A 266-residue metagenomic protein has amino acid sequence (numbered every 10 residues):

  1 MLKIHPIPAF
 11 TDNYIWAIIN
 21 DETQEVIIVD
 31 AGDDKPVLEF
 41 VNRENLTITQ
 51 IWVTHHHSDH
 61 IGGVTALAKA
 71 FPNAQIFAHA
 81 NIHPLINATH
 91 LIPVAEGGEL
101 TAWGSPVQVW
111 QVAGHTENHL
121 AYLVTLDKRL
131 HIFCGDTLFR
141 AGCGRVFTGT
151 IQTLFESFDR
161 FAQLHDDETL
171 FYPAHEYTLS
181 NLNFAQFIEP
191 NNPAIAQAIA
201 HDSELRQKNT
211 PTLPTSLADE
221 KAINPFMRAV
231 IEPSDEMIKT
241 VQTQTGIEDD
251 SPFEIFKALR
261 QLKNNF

Functional and structural regions predicted by a protein language model:
M1-L46, Y122-G135: Conserved beta-strand hairpin/beta-sheet module of binuclear metal-dependent hydrolase folds, prominently
A17, E99-D127, H131, F161-L164: Core dinuclear metal-dependent hydrolase active-site scaffold
I18, D30, H55, L67 (+6 more regions): Divalent metal-coordination and catalytic microenvironments
V26, D33-Q111, L130, Q197: Active-site HxH/HxHxD metal-binding segment of metal-dependent hydrolases
A31-D33, H56, N81-I82, H115-T116 (+3 more regions): Active-site metal-binding loops of divalent metal-dependent hydrolases
G62-G63, A121-Y122, C143, L182: Active-site-flanking alpha-helical
G142-E168: Active-site-adjacent loop/tail segments of enzyme domains
D159-L170, L179-F266: Accessory terminal helices/loops
